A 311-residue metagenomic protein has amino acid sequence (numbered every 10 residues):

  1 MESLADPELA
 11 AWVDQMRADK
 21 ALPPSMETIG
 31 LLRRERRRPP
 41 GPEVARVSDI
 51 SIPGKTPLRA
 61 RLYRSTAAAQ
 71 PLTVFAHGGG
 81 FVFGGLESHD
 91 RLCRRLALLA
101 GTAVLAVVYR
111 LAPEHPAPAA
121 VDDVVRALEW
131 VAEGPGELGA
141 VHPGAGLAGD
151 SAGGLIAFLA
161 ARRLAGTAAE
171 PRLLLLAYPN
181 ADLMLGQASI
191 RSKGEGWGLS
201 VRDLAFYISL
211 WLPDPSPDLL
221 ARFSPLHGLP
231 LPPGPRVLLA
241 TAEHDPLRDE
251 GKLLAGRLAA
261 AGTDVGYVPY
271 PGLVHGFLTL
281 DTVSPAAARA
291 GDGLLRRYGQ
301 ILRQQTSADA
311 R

Functional and structural regions predicted by a protein language model:
M1-L62, R303-R311: A glycine/proline-hinged amphipathic helix-loop "lid/cap" segment that gates access to hydrophobic ligand pockets
K55-L58, R64-L72, P232-G234: Proline/glycine-enriched tight loop/beta-turn segments at coil->beta junctions that connect or precede beta-strands
Q70-G80: Short beta-strand element of the alpha/beta-hydrolase
G85-L86, L92, L105-G144, T282-A287: Catalytic nucleophile-loop/oxyanion-hole region of alpha/beta-hydrolase and closely related hydrolase-like folds
G149-L159: Glycine-rich nucleophile elbow surrounding the catalytic serine of serine-hydrolase chemistry
R162-S216: Hydrolase active-site cap/lid region
L239-T241: Short beta-strand/loop motif that positions the catalytic acidic residue of the alpha/beta-hydrolase fold
V283-R311: Catalytic active-site module of serine/aspartate enzymes centered on a nucleophile-bearing elbow/loop
